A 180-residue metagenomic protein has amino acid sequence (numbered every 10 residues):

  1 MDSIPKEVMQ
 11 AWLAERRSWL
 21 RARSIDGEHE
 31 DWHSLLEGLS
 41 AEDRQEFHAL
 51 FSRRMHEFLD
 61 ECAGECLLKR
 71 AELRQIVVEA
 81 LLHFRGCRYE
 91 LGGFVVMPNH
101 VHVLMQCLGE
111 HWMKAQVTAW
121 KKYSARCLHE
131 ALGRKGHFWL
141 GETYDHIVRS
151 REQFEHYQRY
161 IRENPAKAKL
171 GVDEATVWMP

Functional and structural regions predicted by a protein language model:
M1-P180: Short catalytic/metal-binding and nucleic-acid-binding patches
